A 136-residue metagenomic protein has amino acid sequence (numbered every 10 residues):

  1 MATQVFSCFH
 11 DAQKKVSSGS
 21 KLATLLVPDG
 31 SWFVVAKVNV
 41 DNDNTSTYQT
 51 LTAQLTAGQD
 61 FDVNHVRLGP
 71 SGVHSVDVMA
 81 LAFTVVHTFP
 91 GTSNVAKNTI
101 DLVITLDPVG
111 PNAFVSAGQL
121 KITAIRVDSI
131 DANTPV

Functional and structural regions predicted by a protein language model:
M1-V136: Extracellular jelly-roll beta-sandwich "head" domains, especially the C-terminal globular C1q domain
